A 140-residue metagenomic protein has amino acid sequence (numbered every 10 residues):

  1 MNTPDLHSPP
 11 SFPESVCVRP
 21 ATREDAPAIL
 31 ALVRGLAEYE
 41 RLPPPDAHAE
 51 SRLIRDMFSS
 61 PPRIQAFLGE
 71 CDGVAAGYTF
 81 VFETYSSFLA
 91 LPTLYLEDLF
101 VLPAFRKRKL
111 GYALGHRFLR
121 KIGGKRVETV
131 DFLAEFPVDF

Functional and structural regions predicted by a protein language model:
C17-I29, L42: A short beta-loop-alpha structural element at the N-terminal edge of CoA-dependent acyl/N-acetyltransferase catalytic
V33-R55: Conserved GNAT-fold acetyl-CoA-binding loop/helix
R55-L68, Y95: A short helix-loop-beta-strand connector motif used in the catalytic cores of GNAT acetyltransferases and, in some
Q65-T79, L102: Conserved beta-hairpin
C71, V81-F88: A conserved beta-strand-loop-helix scaffold within acyl/acetyltransferase catalytic domains
L89, L102-A113, F140: Conserved glycine-rich acetyl-CoA-binding loop
L102, A113-T129: Conserved acyl-CoA
T129-F140: Conserved beta-strand-loop-alpha-helix junction that forms the acyl-donor binding cleft
